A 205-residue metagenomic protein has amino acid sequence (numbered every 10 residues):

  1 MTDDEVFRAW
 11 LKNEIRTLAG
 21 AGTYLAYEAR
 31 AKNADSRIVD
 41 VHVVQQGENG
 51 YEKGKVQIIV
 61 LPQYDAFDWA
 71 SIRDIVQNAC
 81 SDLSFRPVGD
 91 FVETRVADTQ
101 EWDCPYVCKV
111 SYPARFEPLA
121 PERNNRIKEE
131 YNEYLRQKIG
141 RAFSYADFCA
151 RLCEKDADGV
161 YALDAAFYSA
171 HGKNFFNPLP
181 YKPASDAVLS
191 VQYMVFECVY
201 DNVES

Functional and structural regions predicted by a protein language model:
M1-D4, V43, N49-K53, K182-E197: Short N-terminal helix-initiation segments at or just after the protein's N-terminus
M1-E14: Catalytic P-loop NTP-binding/switch module of NTPases
F7, F67, F85, F91 (+7 more regions): Phenylalanine-focused residue identity feature
R16-R141: Carbohydrate-recognition loop of C-type lectin domains
A120-S205: An aromatic-glycine-centered, glycine-rich loop/turn in mixed alpha/beta architecture
